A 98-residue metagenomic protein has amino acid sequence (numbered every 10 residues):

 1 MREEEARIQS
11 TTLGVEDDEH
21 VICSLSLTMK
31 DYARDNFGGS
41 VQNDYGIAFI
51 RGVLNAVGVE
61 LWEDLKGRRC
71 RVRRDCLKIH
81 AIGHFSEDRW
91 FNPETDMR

Functional and structural regions predicted by a protein language model:
M1-R98: Short beta-rich binding modules
